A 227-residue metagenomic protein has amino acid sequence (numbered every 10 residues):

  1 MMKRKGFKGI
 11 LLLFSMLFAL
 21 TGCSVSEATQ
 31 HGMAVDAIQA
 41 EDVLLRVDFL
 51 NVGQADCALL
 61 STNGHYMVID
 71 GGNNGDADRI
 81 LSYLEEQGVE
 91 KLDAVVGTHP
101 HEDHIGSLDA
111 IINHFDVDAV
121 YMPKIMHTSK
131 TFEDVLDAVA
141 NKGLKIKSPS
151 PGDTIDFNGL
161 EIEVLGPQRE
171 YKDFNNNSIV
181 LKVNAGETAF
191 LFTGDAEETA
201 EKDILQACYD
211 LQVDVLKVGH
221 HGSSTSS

Functional and structural regions predicted by a protein language model:
M2-I10, M16, L20-S227: Non-globular, low-confidence helical/coil segments that flank catalytic cores
